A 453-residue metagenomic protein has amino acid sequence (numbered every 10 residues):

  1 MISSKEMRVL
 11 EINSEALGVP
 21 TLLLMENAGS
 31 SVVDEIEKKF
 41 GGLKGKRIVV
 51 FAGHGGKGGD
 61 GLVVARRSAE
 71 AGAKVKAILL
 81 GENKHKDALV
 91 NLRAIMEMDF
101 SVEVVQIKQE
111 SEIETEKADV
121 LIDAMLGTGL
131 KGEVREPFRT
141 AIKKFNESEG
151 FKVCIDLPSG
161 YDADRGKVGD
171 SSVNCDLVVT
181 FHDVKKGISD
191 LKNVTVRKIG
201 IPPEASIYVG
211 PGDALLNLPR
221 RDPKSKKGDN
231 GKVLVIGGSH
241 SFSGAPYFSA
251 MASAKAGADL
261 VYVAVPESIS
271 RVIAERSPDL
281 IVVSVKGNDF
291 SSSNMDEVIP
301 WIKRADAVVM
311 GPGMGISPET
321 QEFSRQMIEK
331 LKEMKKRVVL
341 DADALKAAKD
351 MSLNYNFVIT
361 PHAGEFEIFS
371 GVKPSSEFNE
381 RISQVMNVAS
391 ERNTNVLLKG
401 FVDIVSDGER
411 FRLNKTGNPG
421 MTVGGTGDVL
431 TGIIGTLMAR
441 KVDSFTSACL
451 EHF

Functional and structural regions predicted by a protein language model:
M1-L80, K185-A342, K346-V358, A363 (+1 more regions): Small-residue (G/A/S/T)-rich helix-start motifs and N-terminal tracts that mark the onset
D34-A124, E133-I155, K330-L331: Nucleotide and nucleotide-moiety/phosphate-recognizing core
H85, D162, S270-R271: Generic structural signal for helix capping and beta-alpha/helix-loop junctions
L92, F138-I142, C175, M295 (+1 more regions): Amphipathic alpha-helical segments in well-structured domains
R93-D99, S171-S172, G187-S189, V388: Short, conserved catalytic or adaptor-binding loops enriched in Gly and charged residues
E110-S111, L157-A163, D343-L345: Short acidic loop-to-helix transition motifs that present clustered carboxylates
T115-D119, S172, I302-K303, S352: A short, aliphatic-rich alpha-helical micro-motif
D119-V120, M125-Y208: Internal gly/pro-rich beta-alpha loop/helix module that stabilizes soluble enzyme cofactors or their anionic handles
